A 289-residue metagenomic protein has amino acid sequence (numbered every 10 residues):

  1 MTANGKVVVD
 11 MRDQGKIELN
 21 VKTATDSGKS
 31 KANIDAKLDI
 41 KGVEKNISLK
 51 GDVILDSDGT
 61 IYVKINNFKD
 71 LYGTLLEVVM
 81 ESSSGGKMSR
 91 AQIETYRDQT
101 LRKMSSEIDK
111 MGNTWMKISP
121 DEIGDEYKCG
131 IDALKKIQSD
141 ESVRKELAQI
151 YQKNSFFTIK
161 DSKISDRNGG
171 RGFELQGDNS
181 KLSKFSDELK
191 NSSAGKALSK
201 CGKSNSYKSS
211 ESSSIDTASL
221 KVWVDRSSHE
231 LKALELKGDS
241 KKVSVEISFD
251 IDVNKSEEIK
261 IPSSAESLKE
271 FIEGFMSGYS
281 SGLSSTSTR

Functional and structural regions predicted by a protein language model:
M1-R289: Subset-of-secretome marker
